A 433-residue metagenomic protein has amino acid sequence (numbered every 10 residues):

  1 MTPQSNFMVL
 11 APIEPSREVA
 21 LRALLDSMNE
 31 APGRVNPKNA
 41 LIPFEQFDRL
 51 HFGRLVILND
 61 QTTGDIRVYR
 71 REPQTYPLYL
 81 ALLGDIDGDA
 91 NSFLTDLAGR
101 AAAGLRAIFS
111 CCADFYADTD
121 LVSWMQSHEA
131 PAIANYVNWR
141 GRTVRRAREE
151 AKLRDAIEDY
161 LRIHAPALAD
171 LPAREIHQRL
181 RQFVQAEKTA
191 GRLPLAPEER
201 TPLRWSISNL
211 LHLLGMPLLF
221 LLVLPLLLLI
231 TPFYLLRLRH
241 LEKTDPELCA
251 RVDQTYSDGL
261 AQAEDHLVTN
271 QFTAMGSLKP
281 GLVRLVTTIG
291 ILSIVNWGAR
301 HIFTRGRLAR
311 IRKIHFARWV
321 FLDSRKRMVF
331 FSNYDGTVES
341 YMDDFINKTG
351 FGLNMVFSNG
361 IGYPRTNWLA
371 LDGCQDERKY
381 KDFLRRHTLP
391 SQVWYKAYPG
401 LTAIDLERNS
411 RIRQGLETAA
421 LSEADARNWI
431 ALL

Functional and structural regions predicted by a protein language model:
M1-H51, D60-T62, Y76-Y79, D85-G88 (+5 more regions): Short S/T/G/P-rich N-terminal loop/turn motif that feeds into the first structured element of a domain
K38, D87-V122, E199-P202, S206-I207 (+3 more regions): An amphipathic, aromatic/His-enriched active-site/gating alpha helix that lines ligand/cofactor pockets
H51-Y69, Q74-G99, A103-I108, L308 (+4 more regions): Elongated alpha-helical scaffolds
A317, N347, I361-W368, D372-K381 (+1 more regions): Active-site-proximal alpha-helical scaffolds that flank and shape metal-associated catalytic sites
